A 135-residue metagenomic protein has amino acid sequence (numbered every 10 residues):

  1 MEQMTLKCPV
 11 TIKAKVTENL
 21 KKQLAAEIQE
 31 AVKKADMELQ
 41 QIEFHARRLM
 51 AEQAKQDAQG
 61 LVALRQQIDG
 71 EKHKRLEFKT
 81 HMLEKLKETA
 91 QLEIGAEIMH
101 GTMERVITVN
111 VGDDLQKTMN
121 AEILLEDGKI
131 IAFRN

Functional and structural regions predicted by a protein language model:
M1-L24: Short, charge-rich amphipathic alpha-helices with coiled-coil/heptad character
V10-I12, V16, V32, V62 (+2 more regions): Extended aliphatic helical segments
K22-A25, Q29-V32, D36-L39, E43-A46 (+6 more regions): Alpha-helical coiled-coil heptad-repeat register
K72-E122: Coiled-coil termination/hinge junctions
L125: Short, acidic, Ser/Thr-enriched surface-loop or helix-capping motifs
F133-R134: Short linear motifs in exposed loops
